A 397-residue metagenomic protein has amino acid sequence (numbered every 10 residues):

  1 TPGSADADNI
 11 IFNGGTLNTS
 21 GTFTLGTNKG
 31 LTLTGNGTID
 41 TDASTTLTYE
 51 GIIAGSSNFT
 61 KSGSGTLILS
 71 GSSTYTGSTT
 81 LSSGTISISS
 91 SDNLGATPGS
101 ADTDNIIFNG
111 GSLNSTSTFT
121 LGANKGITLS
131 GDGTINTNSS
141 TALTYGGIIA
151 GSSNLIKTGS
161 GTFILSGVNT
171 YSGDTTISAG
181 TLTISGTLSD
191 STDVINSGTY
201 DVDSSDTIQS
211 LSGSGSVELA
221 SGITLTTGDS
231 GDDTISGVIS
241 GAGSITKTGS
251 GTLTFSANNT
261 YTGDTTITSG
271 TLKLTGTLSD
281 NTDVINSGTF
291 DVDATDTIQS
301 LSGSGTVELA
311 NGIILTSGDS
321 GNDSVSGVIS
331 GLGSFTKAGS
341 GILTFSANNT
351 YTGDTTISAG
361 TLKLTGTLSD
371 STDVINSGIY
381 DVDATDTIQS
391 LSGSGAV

Functional and structural regions predicted by a protein language model:
T1-L47, A54-I68, T76-L143, A150-I164 (+5 more regions): Beta-strand repeat architectures
